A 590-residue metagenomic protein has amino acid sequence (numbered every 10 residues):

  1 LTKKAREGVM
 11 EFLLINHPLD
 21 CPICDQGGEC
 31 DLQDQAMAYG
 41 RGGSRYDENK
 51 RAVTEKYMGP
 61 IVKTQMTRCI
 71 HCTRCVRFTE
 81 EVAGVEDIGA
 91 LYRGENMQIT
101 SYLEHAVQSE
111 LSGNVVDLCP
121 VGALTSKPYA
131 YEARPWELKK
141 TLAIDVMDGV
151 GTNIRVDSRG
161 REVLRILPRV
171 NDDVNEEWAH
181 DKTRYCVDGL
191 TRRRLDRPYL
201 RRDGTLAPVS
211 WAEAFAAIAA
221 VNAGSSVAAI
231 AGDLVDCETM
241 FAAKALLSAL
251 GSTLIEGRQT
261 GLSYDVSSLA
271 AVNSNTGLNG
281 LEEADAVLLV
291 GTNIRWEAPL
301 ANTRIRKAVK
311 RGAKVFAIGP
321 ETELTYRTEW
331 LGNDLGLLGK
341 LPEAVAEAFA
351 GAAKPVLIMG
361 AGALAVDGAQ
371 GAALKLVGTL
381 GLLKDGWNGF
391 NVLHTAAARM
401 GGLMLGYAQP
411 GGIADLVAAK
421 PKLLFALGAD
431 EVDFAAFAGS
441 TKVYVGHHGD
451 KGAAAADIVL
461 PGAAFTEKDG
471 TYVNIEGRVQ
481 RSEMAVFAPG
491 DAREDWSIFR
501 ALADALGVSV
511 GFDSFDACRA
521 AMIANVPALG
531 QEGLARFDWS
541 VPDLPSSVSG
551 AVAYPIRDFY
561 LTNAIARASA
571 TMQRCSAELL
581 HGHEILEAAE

Functional and structural regions predicted by a protein language model:
L1-A344, G351, A361, L502 (+1 more regions): N-terminal export/assembly segments and adjacent metallocofactor-ligating motifs of anaerobic energy-metabolism
E7, D34, Y131, D173 (+11 more regions): Alpha-helical structural elements
N16-E55, V486-D543: N-terminal leader/propeptide and maturation segments of large enzyme subunits in energy/redox metabolism and hydrolases
R41, E48, V187, R201 (+7 more regions): Intrinsically disordered, low-complexity regions enriched in small/polar residues
Q259-G533, E584-E590: Non-catalytic alpha/beta scaffold blocks inside enzyme catalytic domains
D516-E590: Long, low-complexity segments enriched in small/aliphatic residues
